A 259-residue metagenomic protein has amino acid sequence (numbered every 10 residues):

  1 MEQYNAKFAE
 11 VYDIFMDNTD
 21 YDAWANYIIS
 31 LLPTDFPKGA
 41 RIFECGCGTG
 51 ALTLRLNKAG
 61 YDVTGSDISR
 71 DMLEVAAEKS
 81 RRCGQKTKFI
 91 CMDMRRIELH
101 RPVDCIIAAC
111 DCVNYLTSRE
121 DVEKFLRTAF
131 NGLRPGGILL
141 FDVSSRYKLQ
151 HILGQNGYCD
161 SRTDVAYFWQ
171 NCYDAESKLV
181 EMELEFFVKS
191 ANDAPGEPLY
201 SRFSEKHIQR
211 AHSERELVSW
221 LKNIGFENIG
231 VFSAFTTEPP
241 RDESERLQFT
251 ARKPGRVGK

Functional and structural regions predicted by a protein language model:
M1-K38: Conserved class I S-adenosyl-L-methionine
G39-G46: Conserved class I S-adenosyl-L-methionine
F43, A51-R96: Class I SAM-dependent methyltransferase SAM/SAH-binding core
E98-C105: A short acidic, Gly/Pro-enriched loop at the edge of an enzyme's catalytic core that lines a small-molecule cofactor
A109-D111: Residues lining the SAM
E123-P135: A short glycine-rich, Lys/Arg-flanked "PGG" loop and its adjoining helix->strand segment in the class I
L140-V218: SAM-dependent methyltransferase
I208-K259: C-terminal lobe and adjacent flexible extensions of AdoMet/dcAdoMet transferase-like proteins
